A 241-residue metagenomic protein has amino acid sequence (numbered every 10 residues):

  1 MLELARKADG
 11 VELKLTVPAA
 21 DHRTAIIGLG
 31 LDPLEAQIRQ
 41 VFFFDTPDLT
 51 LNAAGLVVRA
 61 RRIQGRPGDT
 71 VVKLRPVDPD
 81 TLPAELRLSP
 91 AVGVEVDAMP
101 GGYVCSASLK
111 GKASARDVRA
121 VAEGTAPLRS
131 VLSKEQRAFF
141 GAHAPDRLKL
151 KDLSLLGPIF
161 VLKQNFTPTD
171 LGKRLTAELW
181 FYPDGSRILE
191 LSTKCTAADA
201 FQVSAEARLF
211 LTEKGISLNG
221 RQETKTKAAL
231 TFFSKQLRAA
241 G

Functional and structural regions predicted by a protein language model:
M1-G241: Phosphate-end processing signature that detects enzymes handling 5′-triphosphorylated RNA and polyphosphate
